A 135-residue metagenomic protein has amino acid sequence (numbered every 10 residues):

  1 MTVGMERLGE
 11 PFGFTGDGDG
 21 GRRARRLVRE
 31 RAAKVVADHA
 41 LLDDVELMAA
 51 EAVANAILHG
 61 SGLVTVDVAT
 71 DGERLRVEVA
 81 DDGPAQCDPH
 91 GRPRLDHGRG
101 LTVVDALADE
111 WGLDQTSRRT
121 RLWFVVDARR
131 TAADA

Functional and structural regions predicted by a protein language model:
M1-P11, T15, V53, I57-A135: Conserved beta-strand-loop-beta-strand hairpin that lines the nucleotide-binding pocket of ATP/GTP-utilizing enzymes
G21-A50: Conserved short strand/loop->alpha-helix "switch" segment adjacent to the catalytic nucleotide/phosphoryl-transfer site
